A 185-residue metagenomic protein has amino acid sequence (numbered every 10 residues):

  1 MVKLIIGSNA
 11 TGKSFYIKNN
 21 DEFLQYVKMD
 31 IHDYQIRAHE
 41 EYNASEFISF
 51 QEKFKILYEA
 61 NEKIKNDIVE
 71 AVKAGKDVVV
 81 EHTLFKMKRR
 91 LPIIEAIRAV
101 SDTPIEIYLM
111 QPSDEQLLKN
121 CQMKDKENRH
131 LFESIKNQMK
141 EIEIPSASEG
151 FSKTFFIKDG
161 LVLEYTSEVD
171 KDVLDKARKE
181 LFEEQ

Functional and structural regions predicted by a protein language model:
M1-K3, G75-K76: Pre-Walker A (Motif I) flank of P-loop NTPase domains
V2-I6, T11-F15, N19, F23 (+1 more regions): Conserved GTP-binding G-domain of TRAFAC-class P-loop NTPases and closely related GTPase folds
S14-K76: Conserved substrate/cofactor phosphate-moiety recognition/catalytic segment in nucleotide-dependent phosphotransferases
Q25-D30, E106-L109, T154-F156: Conserved beta-strand scaffold positions in the cores of enzyme catalytic domains, especially in NTP/NDP-utilizing
A44-I48, R98, M123-E127: Short, hinge-like loop/turn segments at secondary-structure boundaries
F50-Y58, T83, N128, F132: Flexible, glycine- and charge-enriched loops at secondary-structure boundaries
K55-P104: Glycine-rich phosphate-binding loop used to anchor ATP phosphates in small-molecule kinases, encompassing both
V100-E106, S148-K153: Short glycine-/polar-rich loops that comprise or flank the Walker A/P-loop and associated switch/sensor motifs
